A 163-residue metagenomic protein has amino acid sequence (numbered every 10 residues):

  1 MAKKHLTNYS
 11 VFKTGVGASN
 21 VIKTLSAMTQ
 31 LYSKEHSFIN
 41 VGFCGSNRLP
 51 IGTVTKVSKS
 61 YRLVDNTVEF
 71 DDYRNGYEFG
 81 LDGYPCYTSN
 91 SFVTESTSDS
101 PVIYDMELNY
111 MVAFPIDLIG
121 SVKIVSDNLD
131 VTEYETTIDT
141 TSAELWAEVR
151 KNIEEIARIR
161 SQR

Functional and structural regions predicted by a protein language model:
K3-R163: Glycine-rich phosphate- or other oxyanion-binding loops that anchor nucleotides, phosphorylated ligands
